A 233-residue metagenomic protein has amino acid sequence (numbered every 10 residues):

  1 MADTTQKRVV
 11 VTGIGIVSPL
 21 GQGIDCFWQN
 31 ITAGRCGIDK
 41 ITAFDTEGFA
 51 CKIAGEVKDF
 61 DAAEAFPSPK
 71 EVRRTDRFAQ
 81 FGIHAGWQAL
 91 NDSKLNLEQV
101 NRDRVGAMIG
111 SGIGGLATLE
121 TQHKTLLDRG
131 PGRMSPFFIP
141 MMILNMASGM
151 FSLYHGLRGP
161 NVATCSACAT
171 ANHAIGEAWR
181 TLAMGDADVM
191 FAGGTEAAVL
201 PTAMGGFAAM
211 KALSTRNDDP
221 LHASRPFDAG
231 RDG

Functional and structural regions predicted by a protein language model:
M1-E71: ACP-dependent fatty acid/polyketide chain-elongation machinery
A2-Q6, Q22, A33-I41, V72 (+2 more regions): Acyl-thioester C-C bond-transforming condensing/cleaving domain
I14, G110-G112: Structured loops at beta-to-helix junctions and adjacent beta-edge loops in soluble globular domains
I16, T75, T164: Generic anion/oxyanion-binding catalytic loop in active/binding sites
C26, N30, F78-A85, T170 (+1 more regions): Generic hydrophobic secondary-structure packing signal
A43-L95, L144-R158: A glycine- and small-residue-enriched flexible loop/hinge segment at structural boundaries
